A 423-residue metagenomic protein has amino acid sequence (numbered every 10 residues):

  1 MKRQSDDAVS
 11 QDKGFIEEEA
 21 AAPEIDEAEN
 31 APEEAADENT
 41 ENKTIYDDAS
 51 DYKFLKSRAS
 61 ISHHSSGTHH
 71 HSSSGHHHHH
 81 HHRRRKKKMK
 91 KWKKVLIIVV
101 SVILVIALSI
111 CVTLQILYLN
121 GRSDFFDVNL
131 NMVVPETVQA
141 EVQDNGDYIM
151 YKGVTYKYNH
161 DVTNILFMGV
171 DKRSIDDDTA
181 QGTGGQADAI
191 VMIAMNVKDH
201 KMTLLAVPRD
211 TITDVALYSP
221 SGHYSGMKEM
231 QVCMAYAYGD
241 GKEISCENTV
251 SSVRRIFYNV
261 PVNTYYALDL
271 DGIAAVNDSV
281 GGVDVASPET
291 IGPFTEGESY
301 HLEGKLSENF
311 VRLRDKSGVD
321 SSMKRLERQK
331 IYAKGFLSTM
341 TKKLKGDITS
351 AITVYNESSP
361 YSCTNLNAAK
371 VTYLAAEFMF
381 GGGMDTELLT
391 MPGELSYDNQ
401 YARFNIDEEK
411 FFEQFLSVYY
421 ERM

Functional and structural regions predicted by a protein language model:
K2-E18, K43-H63, R85-W92, I98-S101 (+1 more regions): Non-catalytic, solvent-exposed segments at the cell envelope interface
Q11-E38: Low-complexity, acidic Ser/Thr/Pro-rich repeat tracts that form intrinsically disordered stalk/linker regions of very
H63-H70: Short hydrophobic helical membrane-anchoring segments positioned at the boundary with long low-complexity
S72-K90: Juxtamembrane low-complexity tails/linkers enriched in Ser/Thr-Pro and polybasic
